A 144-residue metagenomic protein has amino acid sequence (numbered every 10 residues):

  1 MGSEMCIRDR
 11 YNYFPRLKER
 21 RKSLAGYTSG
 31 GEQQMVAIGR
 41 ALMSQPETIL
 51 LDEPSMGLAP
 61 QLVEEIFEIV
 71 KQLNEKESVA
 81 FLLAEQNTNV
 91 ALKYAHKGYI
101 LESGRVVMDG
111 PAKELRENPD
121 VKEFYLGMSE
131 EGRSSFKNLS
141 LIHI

Functional and structural regions predicted by a protein language model:
M1-I7, H143-I144: Short, small-residue-biased leader/transition segments that mark boundaries at the very start of proteins
L24-T28, E32: Conserved ABC ATPase signature
T28, A41-L42: ABC ATPase signature
M43-E47: A short, proline-enriched helix->beta-strand linker immediately N-terminal to the Walker B motif in ABC-type P-loop
E64-S78: Helical segment within the ABC ATPase nucleotide-binding domain
E85-Q86: H-loop/switch region of ABC-family ATPase nucleotide-binding domains
D109-G110: ABC ATPase "signature
